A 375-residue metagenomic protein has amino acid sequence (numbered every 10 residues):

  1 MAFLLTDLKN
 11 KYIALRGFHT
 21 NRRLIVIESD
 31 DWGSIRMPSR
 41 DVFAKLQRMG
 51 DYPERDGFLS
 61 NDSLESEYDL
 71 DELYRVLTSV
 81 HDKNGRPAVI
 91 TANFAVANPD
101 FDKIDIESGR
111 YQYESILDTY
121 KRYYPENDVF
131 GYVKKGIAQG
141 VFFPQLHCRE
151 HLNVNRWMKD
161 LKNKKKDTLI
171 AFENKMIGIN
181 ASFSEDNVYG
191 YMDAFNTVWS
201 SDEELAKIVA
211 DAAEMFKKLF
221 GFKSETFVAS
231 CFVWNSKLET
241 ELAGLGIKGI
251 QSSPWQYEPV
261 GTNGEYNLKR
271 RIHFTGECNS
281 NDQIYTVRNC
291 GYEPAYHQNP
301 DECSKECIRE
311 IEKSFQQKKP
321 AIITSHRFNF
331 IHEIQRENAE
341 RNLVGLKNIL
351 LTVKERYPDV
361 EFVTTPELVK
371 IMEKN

Functional and structural regions predicted by a protein language model:
A2-T226, C231-Q283, C303-S325, I334-N375: Catalytic alpha-helical scaffold of carbohydrate-active enzymes acting on polysaccharides/glycoconjugates
R288-E302: A conserved mid-domain beta-alpha-beta active-site/ligand-binding segment of alpha/beta enzyme cores
